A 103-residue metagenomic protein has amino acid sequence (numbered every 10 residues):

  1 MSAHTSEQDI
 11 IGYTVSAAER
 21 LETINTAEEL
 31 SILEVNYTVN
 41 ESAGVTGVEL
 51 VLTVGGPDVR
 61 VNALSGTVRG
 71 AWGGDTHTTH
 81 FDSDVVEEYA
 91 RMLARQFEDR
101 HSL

Functional and structural regions predicted by a protein language model:
M1-L52: Negatively charged, low-complexity tracts enriched in Asp/Glu with abundant Ser/Thr
S2-Y13, R20, D75-L103: Long terminal segments
G47-R91: Intrinsically disordered, low-complexity regulatory segments enriched in Ser/Thr/Pro and charged residues
